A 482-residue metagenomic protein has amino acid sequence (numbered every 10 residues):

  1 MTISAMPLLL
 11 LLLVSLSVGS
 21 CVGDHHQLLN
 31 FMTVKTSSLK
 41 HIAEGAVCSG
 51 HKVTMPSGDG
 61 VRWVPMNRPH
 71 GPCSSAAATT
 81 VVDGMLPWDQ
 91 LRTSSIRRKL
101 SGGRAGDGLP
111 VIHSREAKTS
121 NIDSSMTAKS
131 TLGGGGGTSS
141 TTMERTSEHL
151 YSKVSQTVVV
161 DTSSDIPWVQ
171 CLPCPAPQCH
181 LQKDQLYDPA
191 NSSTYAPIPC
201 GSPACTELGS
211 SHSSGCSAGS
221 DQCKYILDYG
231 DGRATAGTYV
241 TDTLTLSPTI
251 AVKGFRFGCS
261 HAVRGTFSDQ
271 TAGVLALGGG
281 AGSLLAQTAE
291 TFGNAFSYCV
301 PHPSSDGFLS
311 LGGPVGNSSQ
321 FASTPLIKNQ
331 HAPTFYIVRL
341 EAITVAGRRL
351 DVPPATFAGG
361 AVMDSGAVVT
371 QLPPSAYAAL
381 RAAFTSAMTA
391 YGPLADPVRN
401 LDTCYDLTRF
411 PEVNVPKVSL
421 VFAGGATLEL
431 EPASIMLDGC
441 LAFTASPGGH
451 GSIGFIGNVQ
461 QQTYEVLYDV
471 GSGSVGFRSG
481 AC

Functional and structural regions predicted by a protein language model:
T2-R256, H261-Q270, L285-T288, V300 (+4 more regions): Zymogen propeptides
S124-A128, R145, V154-Q156, D165 (+13 more regions): Core residues of folded domains in eukaryotic genome-function proteins
S130, D161, T238, T243-L244 (+7 more regions): A residue-level signal for conserved active-site and pocket-lining positions in enzyme catalytic cores
V159-I166, Q170, V352-F384: Active-site beta-strand/loop microenvironment that shapes enzyme catalytic pockets
G279, E290-P314: Extended, H/D-rich, highly charged conserved domains that either
V315, Q330-A332, A342-A346, V459-C482: C-terminal helix/juxtamembrane-tail motif
G392-G425: Extended C-terminal subregions enriched in glycine
E429-Q461: A conserved acidic, glycine/proline-rich C-terminal tail/linker
